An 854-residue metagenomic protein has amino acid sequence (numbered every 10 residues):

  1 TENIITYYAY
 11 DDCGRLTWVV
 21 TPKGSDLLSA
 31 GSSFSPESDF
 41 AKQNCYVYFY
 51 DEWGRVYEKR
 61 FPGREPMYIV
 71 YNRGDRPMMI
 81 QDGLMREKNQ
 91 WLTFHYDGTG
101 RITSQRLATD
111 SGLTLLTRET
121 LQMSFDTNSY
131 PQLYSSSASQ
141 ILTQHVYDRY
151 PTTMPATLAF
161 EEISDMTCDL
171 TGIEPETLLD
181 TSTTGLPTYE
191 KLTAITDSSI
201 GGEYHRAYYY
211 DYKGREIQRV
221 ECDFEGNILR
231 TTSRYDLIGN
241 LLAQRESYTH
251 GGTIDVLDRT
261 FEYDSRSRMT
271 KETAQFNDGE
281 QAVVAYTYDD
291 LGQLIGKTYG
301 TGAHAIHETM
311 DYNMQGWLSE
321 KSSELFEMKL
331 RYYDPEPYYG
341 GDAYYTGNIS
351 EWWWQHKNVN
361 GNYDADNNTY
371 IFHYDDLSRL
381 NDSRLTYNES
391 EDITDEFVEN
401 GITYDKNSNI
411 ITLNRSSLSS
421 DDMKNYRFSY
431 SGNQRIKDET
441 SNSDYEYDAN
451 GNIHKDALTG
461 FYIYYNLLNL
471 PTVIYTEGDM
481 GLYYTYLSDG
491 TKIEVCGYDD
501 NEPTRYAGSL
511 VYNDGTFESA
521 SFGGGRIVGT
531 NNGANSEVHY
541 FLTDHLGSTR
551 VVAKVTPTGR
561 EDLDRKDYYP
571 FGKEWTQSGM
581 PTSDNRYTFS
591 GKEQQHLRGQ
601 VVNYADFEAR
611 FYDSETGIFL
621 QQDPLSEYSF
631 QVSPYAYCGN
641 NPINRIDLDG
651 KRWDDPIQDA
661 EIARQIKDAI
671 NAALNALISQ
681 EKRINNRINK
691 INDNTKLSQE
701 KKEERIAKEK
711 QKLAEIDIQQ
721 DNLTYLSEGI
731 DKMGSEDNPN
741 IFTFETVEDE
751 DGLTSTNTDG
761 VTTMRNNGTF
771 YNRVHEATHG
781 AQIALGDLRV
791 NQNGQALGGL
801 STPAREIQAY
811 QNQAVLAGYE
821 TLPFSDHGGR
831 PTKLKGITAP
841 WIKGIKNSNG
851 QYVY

Functional and structural regions predicted by a protein language model:
T1, Y10-V19, N44, F49-E58 (+26 more regions): A short glycine-rich beta-turn/N-cap micro-motif
D12, L16-W18, G24, L28-A30 (+5 more regions): A motif-centric feature for acidic-aromatic and gly/ser/thr-rich catalytic loops and repeats
P77, R86-Q122: Hydrophobic or amphipathic alpha-helical targeting/insertion segments
S548, Y771-L785, A809: Active-site recognition of the HExxH zinc-binding catalytic motif
P557-Q577, E608-R610, S614-R664, D668-I684: Short turn/helix-capping motifs enriched in Asx and small/polar residues
R652-R765: Cationic, glycine-rich low-complexity segments
D759-R773, G799: Short pre-active-site segment immediately N-terminal to the catalytic Zn-binding motif
Q792-Y854: Active-site or metal-binding loop neighborhoods of secreted/extracellular toxin and effector enzymes
